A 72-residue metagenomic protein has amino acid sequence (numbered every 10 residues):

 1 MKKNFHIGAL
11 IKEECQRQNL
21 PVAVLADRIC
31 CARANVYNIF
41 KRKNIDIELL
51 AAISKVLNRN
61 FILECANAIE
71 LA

Functional and structural regions predicted by a protein language model:
M1-N19: A short, Lys/Arg-rich alpha-helix, primarily the initiator
I11, V22, I47-L50: Helix-turn-helix DNA-binding elements, focusing on the entry/boundary residues of the two helices that contact DNA
Q18, I29, V56-L57: Core residues of bacterial helix-turn-helix
L25-A26: Short alpha-helical "recognition helix" segments of helix-turn-helix
C30-I45: Recognition helix of helix-turn-helix/homeodomain-like DNA-binding domains that insert into the DNA major groove
R42-K55: Short, basic-rich loop-to-helix N-cap that marks the start of a DNA-contacting helix
N58-A72: Short C-terminal boundary/hinge segments that cap the last helix of small helical domains
